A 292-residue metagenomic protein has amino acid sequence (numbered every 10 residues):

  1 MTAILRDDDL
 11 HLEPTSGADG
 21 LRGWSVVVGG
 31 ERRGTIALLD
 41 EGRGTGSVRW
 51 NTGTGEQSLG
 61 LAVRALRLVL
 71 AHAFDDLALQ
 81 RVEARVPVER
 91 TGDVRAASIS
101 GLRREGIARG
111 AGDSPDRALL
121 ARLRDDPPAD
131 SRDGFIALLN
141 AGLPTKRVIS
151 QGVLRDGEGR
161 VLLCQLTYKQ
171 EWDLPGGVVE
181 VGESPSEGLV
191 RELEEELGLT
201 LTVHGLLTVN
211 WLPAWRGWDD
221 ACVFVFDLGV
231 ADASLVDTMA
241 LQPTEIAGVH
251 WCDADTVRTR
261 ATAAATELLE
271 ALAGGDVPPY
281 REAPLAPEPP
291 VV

Functional and structural regions predicted by a protein language model:
V27, R49-A62, V69, P87 (+1 more regions): A short, internal acetyl-CoA/4′-phosphopantetheine-binding micro-motif in the GNAT/acyltransferase core
T35-L39, G44-G55, R85, W172-G177: Conserved acetyl-CoA binding element of GNAT-fold acetyltransferases
L59-H72, R95, I99, P185-V190: Conserved acetyl-CoA-binding loop-helix of GNAT-fold acetyltransferases
D75-P87: Conserved GNAT acetyl-CoA-binding A-motif
R85, G101-L119: Conserved catalytic-core motifs of GNAT/GCN5-like acyltransferases
L120-Q151: Acidic, metal-coordinating catalytic segment for phosphate/diphosphate chemistry, firing primarily on the Nudix
Q170-E171, Q242-V292: Nudix hydrolase/Nudix homology domain
V179-T202, N210-A263: Unchanged
